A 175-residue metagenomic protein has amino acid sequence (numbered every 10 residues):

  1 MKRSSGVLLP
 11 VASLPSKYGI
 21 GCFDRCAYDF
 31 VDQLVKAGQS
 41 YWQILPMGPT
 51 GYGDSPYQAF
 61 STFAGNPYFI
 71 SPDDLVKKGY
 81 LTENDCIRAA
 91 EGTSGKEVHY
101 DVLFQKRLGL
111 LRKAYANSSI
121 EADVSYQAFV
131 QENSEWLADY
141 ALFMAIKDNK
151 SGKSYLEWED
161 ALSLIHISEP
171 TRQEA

Functional and structural regions predicted by a protein language model:
S5-L9, W42-Q43: Hydrophobic faces of well-ordered beta-strands that scaffold small-molecule active sites in alpha/beta enzyme cores
V11-D24, S94, S168: The substrate-binding groove and active-site-proximal loops of carbohydrate-active enzymes, especially glycoside
L34, I44, F143: Conserved, mostly hydrophobic/aromatic
Q43-G53: Short, solvent-exposed turn/loop segments enriched in Gly/Ser/Thr/Pro and often Arg
Y57-T82: Acidic, His- and aromatic-enriched active-site or binding-groove loops in soluble protein domains that engage sugars
V76-Y115: Conserved phosphoryl-transfer catalytic core
A128-L164: Anion-binding catalytic surfaces of enzymes that hydrolyze or transfer phosphate/sulfate esters
I165-A175: Single conserved hydrophobic/aromatic residue that forms the stacking wall/gate of nucleotide- or nucleobase-binding
